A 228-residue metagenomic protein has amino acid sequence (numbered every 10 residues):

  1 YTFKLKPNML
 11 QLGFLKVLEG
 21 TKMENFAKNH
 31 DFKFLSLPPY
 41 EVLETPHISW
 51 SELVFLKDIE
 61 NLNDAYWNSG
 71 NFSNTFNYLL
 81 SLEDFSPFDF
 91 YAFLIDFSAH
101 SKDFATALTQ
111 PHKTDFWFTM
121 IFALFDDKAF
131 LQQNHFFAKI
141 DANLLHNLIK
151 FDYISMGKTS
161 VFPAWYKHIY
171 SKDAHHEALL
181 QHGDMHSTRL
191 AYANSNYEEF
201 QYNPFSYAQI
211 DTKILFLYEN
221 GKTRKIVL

Functional and structural regions predicted by a protein language model:
Y1-P87: A structural motif corresponding to the C-terminal lobe/cap of the Radical SAM core domain
N61-L228: Radical SAM enzyme core and accessory elements
